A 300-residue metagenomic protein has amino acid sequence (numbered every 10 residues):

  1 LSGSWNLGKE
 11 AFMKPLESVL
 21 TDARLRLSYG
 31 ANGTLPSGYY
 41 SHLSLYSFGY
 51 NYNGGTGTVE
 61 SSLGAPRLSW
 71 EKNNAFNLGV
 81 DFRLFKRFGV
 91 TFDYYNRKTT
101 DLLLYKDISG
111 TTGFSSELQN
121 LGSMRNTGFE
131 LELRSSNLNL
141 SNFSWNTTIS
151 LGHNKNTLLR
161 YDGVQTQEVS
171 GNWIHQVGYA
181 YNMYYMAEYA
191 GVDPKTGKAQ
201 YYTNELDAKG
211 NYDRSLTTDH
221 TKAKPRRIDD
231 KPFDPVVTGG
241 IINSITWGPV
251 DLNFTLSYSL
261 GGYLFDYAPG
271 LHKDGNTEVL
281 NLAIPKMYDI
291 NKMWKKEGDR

Functional and structural regions predicted by a protein language model:
L1-V177: Extracellular/periplasmic, surface-exposed regions of secreted and cell-surface proteins
S2-S4, R26, T238-I242, D251: One-face residue pattern on beta-strands with alternating periodicity enriched for small/polar residues
A11, V236-G239: Short alpha-helical segments and helix-capping/turn motifs at coil-helix boundaries
N53-S61, K98-L121, T148, K155-D234 (+2 more regions): Surface-exposed, extracytoplasmic segments of Gram-negative outer-membrane nutrient-acquisition systems
L78, I245, P249-L252: Conserved beta-strand->loop/alpha-helix structural units within folded catalytic cores of enzymes with alpha/beta
S135-N139, W247-P249, Y258: Beta-strand elements of well-folded, non-transmembrane domains
